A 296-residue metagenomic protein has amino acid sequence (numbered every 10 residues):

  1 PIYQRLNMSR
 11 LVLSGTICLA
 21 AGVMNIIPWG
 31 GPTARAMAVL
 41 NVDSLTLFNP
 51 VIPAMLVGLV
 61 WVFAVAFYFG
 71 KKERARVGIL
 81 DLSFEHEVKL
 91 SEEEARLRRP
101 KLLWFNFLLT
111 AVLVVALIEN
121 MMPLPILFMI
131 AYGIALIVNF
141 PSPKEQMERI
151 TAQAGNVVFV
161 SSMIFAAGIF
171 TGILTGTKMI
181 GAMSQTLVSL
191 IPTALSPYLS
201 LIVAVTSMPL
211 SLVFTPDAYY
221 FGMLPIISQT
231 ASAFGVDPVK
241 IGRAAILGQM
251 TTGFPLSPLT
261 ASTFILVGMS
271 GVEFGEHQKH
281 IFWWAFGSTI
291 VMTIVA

Functional and structural regions predicted by a protein language model:
P1, L190-V239, I246-M250: Hydrophobic alpha-helical transmembrane segments of multi-pass integral membrane proteins, predominantly secondary
I2-E85, L97, D237, L247 (+1 more regions): Membrane-core helix-loop-helix motifs of multi-pass transport proteins
C18-N25, A116-N120, G168-G172, A204-A218 (+1 more regions): Transmembrane alpha-helix interface/packing and boundary motifs in multi-pass membrane proteins, characterized by
A21-M24, E85-S91, N156-F170, P225-F234: Small-residue-rich segments of transmembrane alpha-helices in multi-pass membrane proteins, especially helix faces
P28-G31, M163-A182, G235, V239-R243 (+1 more regions): Hydrophobic alpha-helical transmembrane segments in multi-pass integral membrane proteins
T33-T46, L174-P192: Membrane-interface helix termini and inter-helical loops of multi-pass transporters
N49, P53-R149, E276: Long, contiguous bundles of hydrophobic transmembrane helices that form the permeation core of multi-pass
P125-I126, G133, I137, E145-A182 (+1 more regions): Core transmembrane alpha-helical segments of multi-pass membrane transporters/permeases
